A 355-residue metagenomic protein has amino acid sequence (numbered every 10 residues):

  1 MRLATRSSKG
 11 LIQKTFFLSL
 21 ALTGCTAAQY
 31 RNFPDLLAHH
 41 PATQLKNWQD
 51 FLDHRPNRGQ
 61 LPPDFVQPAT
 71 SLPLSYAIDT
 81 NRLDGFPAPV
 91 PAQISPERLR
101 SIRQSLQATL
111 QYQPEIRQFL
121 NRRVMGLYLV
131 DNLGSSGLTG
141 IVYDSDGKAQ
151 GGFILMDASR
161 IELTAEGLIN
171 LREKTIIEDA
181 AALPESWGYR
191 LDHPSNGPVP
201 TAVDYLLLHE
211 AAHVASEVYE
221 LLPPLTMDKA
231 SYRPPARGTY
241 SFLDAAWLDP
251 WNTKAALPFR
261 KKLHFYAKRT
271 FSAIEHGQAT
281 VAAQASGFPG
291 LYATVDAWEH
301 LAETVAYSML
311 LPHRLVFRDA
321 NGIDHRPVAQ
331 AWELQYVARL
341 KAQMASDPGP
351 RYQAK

Functional and structural regions predicted by a protein language model:
M1-K9: N-terminal secretory signal peptides that target proteins for export/translocation
L3, T15, C25-L129, L222 (+4 more regions): N-terminal low-structure segments adjacent to metalloprotease catalytic domains across cellular compartments
L99-A181: Auxiliary, metal-adjacent structural segments of Zn-dependent hydrolase domains
D179-A182, S241-V281: A structural motif
S186-L206: Short pre-active-site segment immediately N-terminal to the catalytic Zn-binding motif
Y205-V218: Active-site recognition of the HExxH zinc-binding catalytic motif
Y219-A246: Post-HEXXH active-site segment of zinc metalloproteases
F265-K355: Pan-zinc metallopeptidase signature
